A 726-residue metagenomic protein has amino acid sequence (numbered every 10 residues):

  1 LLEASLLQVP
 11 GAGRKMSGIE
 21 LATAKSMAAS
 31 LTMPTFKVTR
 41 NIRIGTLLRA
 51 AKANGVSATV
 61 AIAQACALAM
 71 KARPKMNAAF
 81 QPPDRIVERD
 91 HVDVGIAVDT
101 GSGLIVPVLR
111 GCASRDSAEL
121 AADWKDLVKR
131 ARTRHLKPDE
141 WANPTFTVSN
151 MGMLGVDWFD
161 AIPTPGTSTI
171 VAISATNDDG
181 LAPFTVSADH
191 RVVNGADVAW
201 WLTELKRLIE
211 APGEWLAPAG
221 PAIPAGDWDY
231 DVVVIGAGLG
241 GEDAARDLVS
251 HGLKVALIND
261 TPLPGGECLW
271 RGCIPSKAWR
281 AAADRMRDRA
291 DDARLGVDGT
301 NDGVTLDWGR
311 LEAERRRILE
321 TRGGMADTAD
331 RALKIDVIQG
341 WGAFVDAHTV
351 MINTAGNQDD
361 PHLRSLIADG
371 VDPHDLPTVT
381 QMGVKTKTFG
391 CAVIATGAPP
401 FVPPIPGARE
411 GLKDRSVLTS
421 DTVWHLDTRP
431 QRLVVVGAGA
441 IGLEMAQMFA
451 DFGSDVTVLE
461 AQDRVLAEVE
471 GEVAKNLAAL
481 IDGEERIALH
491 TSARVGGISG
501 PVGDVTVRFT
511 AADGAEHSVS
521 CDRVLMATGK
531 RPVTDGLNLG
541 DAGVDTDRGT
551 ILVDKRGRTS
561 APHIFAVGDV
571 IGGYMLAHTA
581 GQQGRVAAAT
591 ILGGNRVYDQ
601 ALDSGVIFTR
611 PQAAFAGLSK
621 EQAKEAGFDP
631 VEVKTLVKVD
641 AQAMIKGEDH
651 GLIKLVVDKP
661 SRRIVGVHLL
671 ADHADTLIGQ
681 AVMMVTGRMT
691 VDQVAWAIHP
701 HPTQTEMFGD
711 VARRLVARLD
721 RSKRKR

Functional and structural regions predicted by a protein language model:
L1-A225: C-terminal catalytic/motor cores of large multi-domain enzyme assemblies
L104, S149-A172, S187, S276 (+5 more regions): Glycine-rich phosphate/pyrophosphate-binding beta-alpha loops
D227-Y230, A237-L239, D247-R429, Q462-L466 (+5 more regions): Glycine-rich flavin
V233-I235, G342, K387-G397, V435-V436 (+4 more regions): Short hydrophobic core segments
I235-G240, A244-P262, E267, I274 (+5 more regions): Flexible, glycine-rich terminal cap/loop adjacent to redox cofactors in electron-transfer oxidoreductases
E410-R429, S518-T590, T676: FAD-site-proximal beta/loop scaffold in flavoenzymes
D427-V469, L576: Rossmann-like NAD(P)H-binding beta-loop-alpha module
